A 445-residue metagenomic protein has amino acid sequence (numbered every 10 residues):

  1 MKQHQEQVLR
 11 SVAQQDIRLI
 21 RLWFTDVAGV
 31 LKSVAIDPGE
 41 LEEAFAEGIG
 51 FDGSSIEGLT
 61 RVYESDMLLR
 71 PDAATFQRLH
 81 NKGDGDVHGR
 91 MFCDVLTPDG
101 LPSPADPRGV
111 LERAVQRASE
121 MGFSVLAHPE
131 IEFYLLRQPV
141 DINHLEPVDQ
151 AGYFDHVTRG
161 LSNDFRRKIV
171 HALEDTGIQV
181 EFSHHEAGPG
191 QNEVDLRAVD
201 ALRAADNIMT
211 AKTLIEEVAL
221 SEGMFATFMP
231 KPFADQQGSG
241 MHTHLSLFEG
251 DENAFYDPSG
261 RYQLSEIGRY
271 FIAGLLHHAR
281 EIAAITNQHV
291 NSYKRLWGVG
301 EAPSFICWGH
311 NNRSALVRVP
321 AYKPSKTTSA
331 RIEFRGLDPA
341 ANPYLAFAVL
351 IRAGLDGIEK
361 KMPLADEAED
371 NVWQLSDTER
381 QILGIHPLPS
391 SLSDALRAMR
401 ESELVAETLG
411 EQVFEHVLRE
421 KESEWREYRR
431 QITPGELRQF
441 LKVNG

Functional and structural regions predicted by a protein language model:
M1-G445: Glycine-rich, acidic/polar active-site loops that bind/position phosphate-bearing ligands
